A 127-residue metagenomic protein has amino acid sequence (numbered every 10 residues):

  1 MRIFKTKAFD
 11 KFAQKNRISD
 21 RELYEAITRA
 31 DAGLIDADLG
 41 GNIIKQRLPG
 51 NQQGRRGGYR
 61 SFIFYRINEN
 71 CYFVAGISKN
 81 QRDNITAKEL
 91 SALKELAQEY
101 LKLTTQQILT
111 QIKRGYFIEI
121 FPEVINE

Functional and structural regions predicted by a protein language model:
M1-I18, T105, T110-E127: Arg/Lys-rich, positively charged N-terminal/basic patches that mediate binding to nucleic acids
I3-G50: N-terminal first-folded block
K5, S19, L23, R55-G58 (+2 more regions): Amphipathic alpha-helical interface surfaces
I27-T28, A32, N42-Q46, Q81 (+3 more regions): A sequence-level detector of short, solvent-exposed, charge-rich linear segments
I35-A37, K88, N126: Intrinsic disorder/low-complexity signal
A37-I77, Q81: Basic/aromatic recognition patch in beta-strand/loop cores that engages polyanionic ligands
F64-I118: Enriched for short, Lys/Arg-rich terminal
